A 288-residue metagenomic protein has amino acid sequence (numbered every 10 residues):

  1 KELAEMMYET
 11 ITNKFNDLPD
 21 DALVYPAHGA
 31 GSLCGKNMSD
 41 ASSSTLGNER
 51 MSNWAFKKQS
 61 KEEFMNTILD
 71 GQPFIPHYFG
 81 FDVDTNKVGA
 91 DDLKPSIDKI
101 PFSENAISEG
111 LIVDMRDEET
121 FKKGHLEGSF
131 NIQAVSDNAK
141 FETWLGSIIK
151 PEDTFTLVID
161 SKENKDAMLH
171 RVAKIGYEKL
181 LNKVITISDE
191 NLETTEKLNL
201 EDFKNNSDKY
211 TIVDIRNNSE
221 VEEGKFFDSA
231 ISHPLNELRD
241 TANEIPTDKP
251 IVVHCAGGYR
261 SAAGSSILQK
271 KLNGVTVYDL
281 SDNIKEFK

Functional and structural regions predicted by a protein language model:
K1-A4, N48-D84, E118-K288: Rhodanese-like catalytic fold shared by cysteine-dependent sulfurtransferases and DSP/PTP-type phosphatases
M6-P95: Divalent-metal (often Zn2+) His-rich catalytic cores of metallo-beta-lactamase-fold enzymes
K14-N16, S103-S108, L200-N206: Short amphipathic alpha-helices and their capping/turn segments at secondary-structure boundaries
P19-D20, I107-E109, L126, P151-E152: Short, well-ordered loop/turn elements at secondary-structure boundaries
K87, S96-I107: Long, low-complexity segments enriched in small/aliphatic residues
I112-V113: ABC ATPase nucleotide-binding domains
